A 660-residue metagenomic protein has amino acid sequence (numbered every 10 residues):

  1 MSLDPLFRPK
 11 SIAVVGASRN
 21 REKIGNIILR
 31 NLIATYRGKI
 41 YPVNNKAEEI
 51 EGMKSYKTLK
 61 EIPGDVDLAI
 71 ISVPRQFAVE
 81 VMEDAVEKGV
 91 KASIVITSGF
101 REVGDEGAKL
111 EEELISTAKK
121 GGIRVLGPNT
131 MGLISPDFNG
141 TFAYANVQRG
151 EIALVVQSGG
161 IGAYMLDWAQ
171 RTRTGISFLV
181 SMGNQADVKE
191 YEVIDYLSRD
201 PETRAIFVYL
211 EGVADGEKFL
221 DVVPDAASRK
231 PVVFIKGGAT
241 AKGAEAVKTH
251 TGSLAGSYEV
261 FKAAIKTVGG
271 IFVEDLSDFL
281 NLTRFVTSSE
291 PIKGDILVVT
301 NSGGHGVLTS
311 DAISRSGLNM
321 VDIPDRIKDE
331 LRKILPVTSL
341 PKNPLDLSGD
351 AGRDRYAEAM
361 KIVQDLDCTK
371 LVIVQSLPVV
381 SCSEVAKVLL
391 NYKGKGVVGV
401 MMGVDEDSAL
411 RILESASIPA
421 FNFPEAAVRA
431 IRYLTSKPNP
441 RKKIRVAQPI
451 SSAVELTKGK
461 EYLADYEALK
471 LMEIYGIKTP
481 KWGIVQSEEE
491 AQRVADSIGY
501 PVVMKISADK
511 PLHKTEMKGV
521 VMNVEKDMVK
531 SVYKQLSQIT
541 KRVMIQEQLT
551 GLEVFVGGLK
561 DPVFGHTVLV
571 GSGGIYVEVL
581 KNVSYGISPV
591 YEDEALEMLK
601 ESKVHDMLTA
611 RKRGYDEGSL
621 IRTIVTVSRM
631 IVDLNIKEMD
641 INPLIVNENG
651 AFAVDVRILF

Functional and structural regions predicted by a protein language model:
M1-F660: Catalytic-core regions of core metabolic enzymes, especially those transforming organic acids/acyl-group intermediates
